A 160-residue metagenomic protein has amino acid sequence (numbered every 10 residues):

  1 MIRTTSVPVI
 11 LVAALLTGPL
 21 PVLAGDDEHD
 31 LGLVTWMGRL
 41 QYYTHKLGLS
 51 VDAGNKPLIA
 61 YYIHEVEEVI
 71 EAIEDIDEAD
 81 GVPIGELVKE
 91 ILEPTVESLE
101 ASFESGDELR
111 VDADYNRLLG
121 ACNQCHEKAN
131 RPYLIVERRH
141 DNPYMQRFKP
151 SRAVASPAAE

Functional and structural regions predicted by a protein language model:
M1-T5: Positively charged n-region of N-terminal signal peptides that target proteins for export
P8-P19: Bacterial N-terminal signal peptides
A24-A60, P150-E160: Immediate post-signal-peptide N-terminus of mature secreted/exported proteins
D52-A60, G85-N116: Amphipathic, charged alpha-helical scaffolds that flank and support histidine-based chemistry in signaling
V69-V88: Short, solvent-exposed, charged loop/turn and helix-capping segments that join or cap alpha-helices on peripheral
L118-A129: The canonical Cys-X-X-Cys-His
V136-R147: Short cysteine/histidine-rich metal-coordination sites, predominantly Zn2+-binding motifs
